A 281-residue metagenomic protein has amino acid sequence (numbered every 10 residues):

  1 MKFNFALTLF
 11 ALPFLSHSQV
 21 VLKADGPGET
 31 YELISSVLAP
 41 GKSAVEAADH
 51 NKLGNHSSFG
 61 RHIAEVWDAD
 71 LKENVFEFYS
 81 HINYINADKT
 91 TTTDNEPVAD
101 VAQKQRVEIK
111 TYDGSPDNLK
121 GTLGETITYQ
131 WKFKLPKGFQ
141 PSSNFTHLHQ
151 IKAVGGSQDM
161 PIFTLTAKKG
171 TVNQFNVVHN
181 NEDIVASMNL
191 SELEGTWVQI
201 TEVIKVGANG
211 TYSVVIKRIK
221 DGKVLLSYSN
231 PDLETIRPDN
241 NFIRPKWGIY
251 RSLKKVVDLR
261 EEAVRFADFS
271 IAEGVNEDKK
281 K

Functional and structural regions predicted by a protein language model:
M1-Q19: Bacterial Sec-dependent N-terminal signal peptides
A11, T201-E202: Contiguous, well-ordered alpha-helical segments that form the cores/surfaces of helical PPI scaffolds
Q19-V198, I204-K281: Low-complexity, Ser/Thr/Pro/Gly-rich disordered linker/stalk regions
